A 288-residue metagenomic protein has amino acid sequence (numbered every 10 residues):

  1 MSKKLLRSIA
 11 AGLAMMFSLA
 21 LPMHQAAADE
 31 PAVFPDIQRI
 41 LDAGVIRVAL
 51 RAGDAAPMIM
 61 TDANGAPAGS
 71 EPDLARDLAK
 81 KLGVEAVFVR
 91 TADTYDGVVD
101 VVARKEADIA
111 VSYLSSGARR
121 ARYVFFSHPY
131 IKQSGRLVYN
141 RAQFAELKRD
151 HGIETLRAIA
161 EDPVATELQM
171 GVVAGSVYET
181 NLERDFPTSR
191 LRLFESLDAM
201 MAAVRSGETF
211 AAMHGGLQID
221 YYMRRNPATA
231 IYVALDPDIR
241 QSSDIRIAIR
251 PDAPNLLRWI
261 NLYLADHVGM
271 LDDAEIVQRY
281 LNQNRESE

Functional and structural regions predicted by a protein language model:
A10-P22: Bacterial N-terminal signal peptides
D29-P31, T166-F186, Y263-E288: Ligand-binding clefts/hinges and TM-proximal coupling segments of bilobed small-molecule sensing domains
D29-Y113, R122, L193: Extracytoplasmic small-molecule ligand-binding "clamshell" domains of the periplasmic binding protein/Venus flytrap
I46-R47, G83-E85, A103-S112, L168 (+2 more regions): Alpha-to-beta junction loops
A52-G53, I131-Y139, F144-E146, G216-L264 (+1 more regions): Periplasmic-binding protein-like
L78, V101-A103, L137, A203-R205 (+1 more regions): Hydrophobic residues within well-ordered alpha-helices
V84, A92, S115-A118, V124-G171 (+1 more regions): A conserved helix-loop-strand patch within extracytoplasmic ligand-binding domains of the periplasmic binding
D96-G97, Y113-R122, N181-R184, R205-Q241: A ligand-binding cleft/hinge motif common to bilobed small-molecule-binding domains
